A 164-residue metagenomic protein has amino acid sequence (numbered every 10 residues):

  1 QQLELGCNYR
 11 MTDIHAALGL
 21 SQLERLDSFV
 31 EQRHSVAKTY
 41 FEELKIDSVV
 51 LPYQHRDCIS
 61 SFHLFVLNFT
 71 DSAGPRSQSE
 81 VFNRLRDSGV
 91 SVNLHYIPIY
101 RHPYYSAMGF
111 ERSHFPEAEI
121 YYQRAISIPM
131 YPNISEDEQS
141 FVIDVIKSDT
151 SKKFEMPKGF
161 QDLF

Functional and structural regions predicted by a protein language model:
Q1-F164: PLP-dependent aminotransferase class I/II
